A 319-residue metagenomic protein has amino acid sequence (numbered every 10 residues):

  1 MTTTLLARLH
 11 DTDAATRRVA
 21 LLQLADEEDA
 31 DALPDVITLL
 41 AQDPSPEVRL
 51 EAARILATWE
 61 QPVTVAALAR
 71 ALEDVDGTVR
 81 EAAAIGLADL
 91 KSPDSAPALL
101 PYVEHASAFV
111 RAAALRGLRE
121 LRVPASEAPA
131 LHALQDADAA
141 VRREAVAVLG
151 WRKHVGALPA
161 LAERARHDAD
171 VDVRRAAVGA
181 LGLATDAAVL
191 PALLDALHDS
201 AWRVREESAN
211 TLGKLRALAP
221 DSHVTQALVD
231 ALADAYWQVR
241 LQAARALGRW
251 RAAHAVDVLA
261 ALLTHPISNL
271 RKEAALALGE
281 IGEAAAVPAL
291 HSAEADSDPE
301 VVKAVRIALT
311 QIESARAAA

Functional and structural regions predicted by a protein language model:
M1-R8, D29-Q42, Q61-E73, S92-E104 (+7 more regions): Amphipathic alpha-helical scaffolding segments comprising HEAT/armadillo-like alpha-solenoid repeats
M1-T58, K303, I307-T310, A317-A319: N-terminal alpha-helical scaffold/docking segments in eukaryotic complex subunits
T12-D13, P44-S45, V75-D76, A106-S107 (+6 more regions): Short inter-helical turns and helix N-cap capping residues of alpha-solenoid HEAT/ARM repeat scaffolds
A113, A140, E144, D168-A176 (+1 more regions): Core solenoid repeat modules with strong leucine/isoleucine-rich periodicity, prominently canonical LRR arrays but also
W237, Q242-I307: Ankyrin-repeat and related helical/solenoid repeat scaffolds used for protein-protein interactions
